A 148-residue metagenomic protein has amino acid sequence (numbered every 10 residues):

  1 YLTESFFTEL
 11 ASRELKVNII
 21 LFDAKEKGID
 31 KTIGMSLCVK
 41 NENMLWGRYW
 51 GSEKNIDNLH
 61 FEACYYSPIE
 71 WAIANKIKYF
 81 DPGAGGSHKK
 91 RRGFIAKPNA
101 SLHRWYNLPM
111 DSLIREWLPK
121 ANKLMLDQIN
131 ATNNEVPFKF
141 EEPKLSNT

Functional and structural regions predicted by a protein language model:
Y1-D57, V136-T148: A conserved beta-strand-loop-helix scaffold within acyl/acetyltransferase catalytic domains
G28, M35-L37, E70, R92-I95 (+1 more regions): Homeobox/homeodomain signature
E42-R104, L108: Acyl-donor binding region in acyl/amide transferases
Y79, G85-T148: Terminal substrate-recognition subdomain of acyl/acetyltransferases
